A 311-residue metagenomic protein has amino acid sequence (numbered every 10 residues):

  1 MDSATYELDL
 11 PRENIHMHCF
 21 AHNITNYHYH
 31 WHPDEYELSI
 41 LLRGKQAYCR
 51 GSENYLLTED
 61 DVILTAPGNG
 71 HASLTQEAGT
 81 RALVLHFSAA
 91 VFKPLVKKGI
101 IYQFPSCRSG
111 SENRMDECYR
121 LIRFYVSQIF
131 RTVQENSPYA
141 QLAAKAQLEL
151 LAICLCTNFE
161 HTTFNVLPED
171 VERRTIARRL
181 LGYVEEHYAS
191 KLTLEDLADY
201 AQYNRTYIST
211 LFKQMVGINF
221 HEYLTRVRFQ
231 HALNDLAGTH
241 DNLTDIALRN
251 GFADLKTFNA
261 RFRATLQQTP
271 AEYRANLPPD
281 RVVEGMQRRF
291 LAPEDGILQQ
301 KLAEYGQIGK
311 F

Functional and structural regions predicted by a protein language model:
M1-H18, G70-E135, A152-T163: A hydrophobic/aromatic-rich effector-binding and dimerization subdomain of bacterial HTH-type transcriptional regulators
M1-T58, Q76-E77, T257, E284-F311: Generic protein-terminus/edge-of-domain signal
L42, R123-S137, L181, E185-Y188 (+1 more regions): Regular secondary-structure segments
L57-G70: Conserved metal-binding segment of the jelly-roll/cupin
R108-C118, V133-A144, A152-G182, E186 (+3 more regions): Short, Lys/Arg-enriched, Trp-marked, Pro/Gly-tolerant hinge/linker segments that flank
Y183, K191-F229, D241, A247-N276: Basic/polar phosphate-binding segments, predominantly the helix-turn-helix DNA-binding elements of transcriptional
L224-N234, E272-L291: Short, basic, alpha-helical segments at the C-terminal edge of helix-turn-helix-like DNA-binding modules
